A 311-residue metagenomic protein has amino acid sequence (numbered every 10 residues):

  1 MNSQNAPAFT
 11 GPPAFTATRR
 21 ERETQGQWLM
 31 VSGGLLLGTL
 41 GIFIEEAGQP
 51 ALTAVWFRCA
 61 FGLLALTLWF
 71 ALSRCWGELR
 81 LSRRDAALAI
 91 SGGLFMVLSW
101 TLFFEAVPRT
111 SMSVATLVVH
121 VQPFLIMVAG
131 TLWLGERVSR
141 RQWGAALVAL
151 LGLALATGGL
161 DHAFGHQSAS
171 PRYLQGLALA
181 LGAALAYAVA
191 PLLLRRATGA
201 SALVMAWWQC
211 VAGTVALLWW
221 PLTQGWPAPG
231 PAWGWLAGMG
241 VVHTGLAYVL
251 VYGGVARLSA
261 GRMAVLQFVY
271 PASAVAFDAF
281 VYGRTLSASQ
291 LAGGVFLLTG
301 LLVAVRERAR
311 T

Functional and structural regions predicted by a protein language model:
M1-G62, L94, L102, F164-R196 (+1 more regions): Glycine-/small-residue-enriched transmembrane alpha-helix faces in small-molecule transporters and effluxers
N2-F9, Q49-L98, P123-I126, L185-A190 (+3 more regions): Transmembrane alpha-helices of multi-pass small-molecule transport proteins
N2-Q4, G11-F15, C59, F70 (+3 more regions): C-terminal-most transmembrane helix of multi-pass membrane proteins
L36-G41, S73-S113, V119, L155 (+1 more regions): Specific transmembrane alpha-helical segments of multi-pass solute transporters/efflux pumps, especially DMT/EamA
A47, A54, R58, A106 (+6 more regions): Hydrophobic/aromatic residues within transmembrane alpha-helices of multi-pass small-molecule transporters
T53-L64, F104-R137, A183, A260-A279: Specific alpha-helical transmembrane segments that line the substrate/conduction pathway and gating interfaces
L66, F70, I90, M96 (+7 more regions): Hydrophobic transmembrane alpha-helices of multi-pass small-molecule transport proteins
A115-V121, L193-G213, T244-F280: Helix-helix packing/entry segments at the starts of transmembrane helices
